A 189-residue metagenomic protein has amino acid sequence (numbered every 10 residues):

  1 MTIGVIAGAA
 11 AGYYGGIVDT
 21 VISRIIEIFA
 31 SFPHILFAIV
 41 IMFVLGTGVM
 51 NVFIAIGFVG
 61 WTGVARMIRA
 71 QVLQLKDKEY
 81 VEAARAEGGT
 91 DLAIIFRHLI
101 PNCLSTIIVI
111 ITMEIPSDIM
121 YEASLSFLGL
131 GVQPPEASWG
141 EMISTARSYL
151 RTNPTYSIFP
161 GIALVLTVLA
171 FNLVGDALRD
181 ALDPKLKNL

Functional and structural regions predicted by a protein language model:
M1-L189: Alpha-helical transmembrane segments of integral membrane proteins, especially multi-pass inner/plasma-membrane
